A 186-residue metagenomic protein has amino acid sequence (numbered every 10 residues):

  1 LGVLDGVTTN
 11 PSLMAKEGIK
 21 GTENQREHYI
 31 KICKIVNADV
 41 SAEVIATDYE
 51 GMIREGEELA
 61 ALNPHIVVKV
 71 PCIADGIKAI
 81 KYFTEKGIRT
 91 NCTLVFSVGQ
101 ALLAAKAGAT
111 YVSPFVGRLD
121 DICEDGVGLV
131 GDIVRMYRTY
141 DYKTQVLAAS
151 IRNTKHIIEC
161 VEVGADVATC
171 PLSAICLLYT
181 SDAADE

Functional and structural regions predicted by a protein language model:
V3-D5, L62-H65, Y82-T90, K106-V112 (+1 more regions): Glycine-enriched alpha-helix->loop->beta-strand junction motifs that scaffold or abut catalytic
N10, V68, A104, C160: Conserved, mostly hydrophobic/aromatic
P11-L13, S113-D121, D166-L178: Glycine-rich phosphate-binding active-site loops on the catalytic face of alpha/beta enzymes
L13-K16, G21-D75, A79: Active-site beta->alpha loop and helix N-cap motifs at the rims of alpha/beta catalytic domains
H28-N37, I80-K86, L129-Y142: Alpha-helix-loop-beta-strand connector modules within alpha/beta enzyme cores
S41-T47, H65-I73, R89-L102, F115-I122 (+1 more regions): Catalytic beta/alpha-barrel core
E55, G99-L103, N153-A165: Catalytic cores of alpha/beta
Y179-A184: Conserved small/polar residues in nucleotide/adenosyl-binding loops
